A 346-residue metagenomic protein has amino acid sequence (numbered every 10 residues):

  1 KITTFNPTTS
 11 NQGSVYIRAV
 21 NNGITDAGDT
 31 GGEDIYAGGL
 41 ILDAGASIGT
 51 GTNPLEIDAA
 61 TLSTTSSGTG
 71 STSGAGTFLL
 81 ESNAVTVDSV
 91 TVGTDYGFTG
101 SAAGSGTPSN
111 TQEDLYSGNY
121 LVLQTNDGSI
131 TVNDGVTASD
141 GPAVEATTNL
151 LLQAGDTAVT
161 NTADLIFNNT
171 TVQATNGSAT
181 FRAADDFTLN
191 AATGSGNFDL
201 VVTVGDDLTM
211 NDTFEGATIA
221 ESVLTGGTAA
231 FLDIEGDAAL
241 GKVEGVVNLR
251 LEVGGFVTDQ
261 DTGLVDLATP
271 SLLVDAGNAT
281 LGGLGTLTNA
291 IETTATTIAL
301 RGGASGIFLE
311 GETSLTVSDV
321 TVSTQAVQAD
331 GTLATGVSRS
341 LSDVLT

Functional and structural regions predicted by a protein language model:
K1-T346: Extracellular lectin-like interaction modules
